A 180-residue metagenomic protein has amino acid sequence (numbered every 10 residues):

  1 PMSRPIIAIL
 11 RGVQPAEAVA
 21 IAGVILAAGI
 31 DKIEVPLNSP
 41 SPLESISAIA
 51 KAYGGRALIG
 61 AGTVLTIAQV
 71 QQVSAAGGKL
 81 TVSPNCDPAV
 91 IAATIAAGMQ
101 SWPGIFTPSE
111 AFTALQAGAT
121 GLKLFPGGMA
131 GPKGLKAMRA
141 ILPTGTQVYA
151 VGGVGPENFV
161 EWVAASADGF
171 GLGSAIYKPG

Functional and structural regions predicted by a protein language model:
P1-L80, C86, A96-A97, P156-E157 (+2 more regions): Conserved N-terminal beta1-alpha1 strand-loop-helix module at the mouth
I6-I9, G121, A150: Residue-level recognition of specific faces of alpha-helices
A16, M99, F106-F112, Q116 (+1 more regions): Alpha/beta catalytic cores of nucleotide-metabolism and tRNA/nucleoside-modifying enzymes
E34, G60, V82, W102 (+2 more regions): Conserved beta-strand positions in the central sheet of alpha/beta enzyme cores
L37, T63, P84-C86, I105-T107 (+3 more regions): Short secondary-structure boundary segments
S47, K136, A140: Active-site phosphate/pyrophosphate- and oxyanion-stabilizing loops and adjacent acidic/basic residues in soluble
L80-V90, K123-P132, S166-G180: Glycine-rich phosphate-binding active-site loops on the catalytic face of alpha/beta enzymes
P84-A130: Histidine/lysine/aspartate-rich catalytic loop segments that bind and position anionic ligands
